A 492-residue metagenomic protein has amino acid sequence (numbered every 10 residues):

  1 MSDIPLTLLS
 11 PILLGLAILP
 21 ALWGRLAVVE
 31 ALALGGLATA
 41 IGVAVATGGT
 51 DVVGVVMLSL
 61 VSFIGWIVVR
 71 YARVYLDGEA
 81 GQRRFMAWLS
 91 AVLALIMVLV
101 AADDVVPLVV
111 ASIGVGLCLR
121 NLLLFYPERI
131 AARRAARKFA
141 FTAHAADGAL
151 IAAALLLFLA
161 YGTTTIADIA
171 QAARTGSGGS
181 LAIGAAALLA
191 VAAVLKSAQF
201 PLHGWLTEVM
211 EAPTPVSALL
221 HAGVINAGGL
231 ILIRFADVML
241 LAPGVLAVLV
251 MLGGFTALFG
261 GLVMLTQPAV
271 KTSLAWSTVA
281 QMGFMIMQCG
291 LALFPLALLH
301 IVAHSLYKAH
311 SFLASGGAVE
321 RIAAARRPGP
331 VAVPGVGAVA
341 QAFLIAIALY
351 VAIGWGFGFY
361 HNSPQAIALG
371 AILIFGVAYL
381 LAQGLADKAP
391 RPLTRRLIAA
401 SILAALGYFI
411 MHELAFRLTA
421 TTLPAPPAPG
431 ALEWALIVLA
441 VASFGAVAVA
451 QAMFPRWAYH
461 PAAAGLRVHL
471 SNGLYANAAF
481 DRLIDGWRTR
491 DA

Functional and structural regions predicted by a protein language model:
G15-A27, W66-G78, N121-A131, S197-T214 (+2 more regions): C-terminal ends of transmembrane helices
V28, W88-A172, M282-A324: Alpha-helical multi-pass transmembrane bundles of energy-transducing inner-membrane proteins
A31-G42, G49-P127, A146-G148, V248-A292: Internal transmembrane alpha-helices of multipass membrane proteins
L32-G36, G81-A94, R134-A152, G184-L189 (+4 more regions): Interfacial and helix-entry/exit segments of alpha-helical transmembrane bundles in multi-pass inner-membrane proteins
A38-A44, G48-V53, G184, L188-V245 (+1 more regions): Short helix-boundary/re-entrant hairpin motifs in multi-pass inner-membrane proteins
A44-T47, L95-A102, L150-G162, N226-V238 (+3 more regions): Hydrophobic alpha-helical transmembrane segments in multi-pass integral membrane proteins
P107, G114, G148-L202, L232 (+6 more regions): Juxtamembrane/interfacial segments at transmembrane-helix boundaries in multi-pass membrane proteins
A386-E413, P424-A492: Membrane-interface and transmembrane segments of multi-pass membrane proteins
